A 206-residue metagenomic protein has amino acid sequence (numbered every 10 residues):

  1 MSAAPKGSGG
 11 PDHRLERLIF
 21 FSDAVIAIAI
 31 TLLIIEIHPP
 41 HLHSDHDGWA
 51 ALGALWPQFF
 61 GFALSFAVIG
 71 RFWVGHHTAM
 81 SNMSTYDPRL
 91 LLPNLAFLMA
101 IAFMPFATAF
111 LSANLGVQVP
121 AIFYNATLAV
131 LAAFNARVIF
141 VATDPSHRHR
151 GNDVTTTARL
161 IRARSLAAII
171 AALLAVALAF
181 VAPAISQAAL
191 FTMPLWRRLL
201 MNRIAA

Functional and structural regions predicted by a protein language model:
S2-A206: Multi-pass alpha-helical transmembrane bundle typical of ion/small-solute transporters and intramembrane aspartyl
